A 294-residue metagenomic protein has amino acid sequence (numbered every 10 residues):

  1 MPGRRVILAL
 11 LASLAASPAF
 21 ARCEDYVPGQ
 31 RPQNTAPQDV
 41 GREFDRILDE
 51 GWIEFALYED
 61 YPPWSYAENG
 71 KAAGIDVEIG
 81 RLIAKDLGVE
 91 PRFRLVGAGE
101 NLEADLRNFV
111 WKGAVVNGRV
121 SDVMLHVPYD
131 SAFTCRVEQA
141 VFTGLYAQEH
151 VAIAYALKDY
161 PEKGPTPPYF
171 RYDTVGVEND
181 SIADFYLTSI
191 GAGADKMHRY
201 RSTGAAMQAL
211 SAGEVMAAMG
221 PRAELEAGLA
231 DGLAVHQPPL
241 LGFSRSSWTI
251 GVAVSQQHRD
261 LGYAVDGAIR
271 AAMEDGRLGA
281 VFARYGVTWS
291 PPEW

Functional and structural regions predicted by a protein language model:
V6-R22: N-terminal export signals
R22-Q38, G80-D86, L157-Y160, Y172-T174 (+1 more regions): Extended ligand-binding regions for polar small-molecule ligands
Q33-D122: Extracytoplasmic small-molecule ligand-binding "clamshell" domains of the periplasmic binding protein/Venus flytrap
A72-D86, H150-R201, A223, A264: Bilobed "Venus flytrap"/periplasmic-binding protein-like clamshell domains and structurally analogous long
I83, V110, A209-S211, V265: Hydrophobic residues within well-ordered alpha-helices
F93-P167: Acidic, polar ligand-binding/catalytic clefts
L125-R136, T188-S189, S211-S246: A ligand-binding cleft/hinge motif common to bilobed small-molecule-binding domains
A147-A154, R222-I269, T288-W294: Periplasmic-binding protein-like
